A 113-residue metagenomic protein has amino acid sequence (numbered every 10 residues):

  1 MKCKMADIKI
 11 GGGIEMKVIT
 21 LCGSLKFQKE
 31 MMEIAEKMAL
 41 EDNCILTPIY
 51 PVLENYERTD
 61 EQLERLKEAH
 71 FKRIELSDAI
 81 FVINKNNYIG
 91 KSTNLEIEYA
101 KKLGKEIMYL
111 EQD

Functional and structural regions predicted by a protein language model:
M1-D113: Conserved catalytic or regulatory cores that recognize and/or transform ribose-phosphate-containing ligands
